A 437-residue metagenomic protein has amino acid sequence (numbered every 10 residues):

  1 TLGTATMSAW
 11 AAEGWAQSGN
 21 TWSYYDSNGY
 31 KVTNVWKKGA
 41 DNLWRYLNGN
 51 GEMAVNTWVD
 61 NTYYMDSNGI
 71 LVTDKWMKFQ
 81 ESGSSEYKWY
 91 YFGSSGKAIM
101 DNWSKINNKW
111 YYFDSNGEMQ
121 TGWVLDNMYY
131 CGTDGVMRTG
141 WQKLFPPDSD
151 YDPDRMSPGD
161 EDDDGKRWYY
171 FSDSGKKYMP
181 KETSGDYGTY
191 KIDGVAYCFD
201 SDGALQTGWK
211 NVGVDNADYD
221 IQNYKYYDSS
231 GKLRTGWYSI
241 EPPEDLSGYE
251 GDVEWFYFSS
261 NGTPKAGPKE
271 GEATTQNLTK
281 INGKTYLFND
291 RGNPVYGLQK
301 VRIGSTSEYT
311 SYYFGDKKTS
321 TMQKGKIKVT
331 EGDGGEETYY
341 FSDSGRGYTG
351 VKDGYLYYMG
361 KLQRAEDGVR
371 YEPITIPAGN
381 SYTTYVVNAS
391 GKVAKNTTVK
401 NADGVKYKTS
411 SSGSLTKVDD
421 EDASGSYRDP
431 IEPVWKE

Functional and structural regions predicted by a protein language model:
T1-E437: Extracellular adhesion/carbohydrate-binding repeat motifs centered on closely spaced tryptophans
